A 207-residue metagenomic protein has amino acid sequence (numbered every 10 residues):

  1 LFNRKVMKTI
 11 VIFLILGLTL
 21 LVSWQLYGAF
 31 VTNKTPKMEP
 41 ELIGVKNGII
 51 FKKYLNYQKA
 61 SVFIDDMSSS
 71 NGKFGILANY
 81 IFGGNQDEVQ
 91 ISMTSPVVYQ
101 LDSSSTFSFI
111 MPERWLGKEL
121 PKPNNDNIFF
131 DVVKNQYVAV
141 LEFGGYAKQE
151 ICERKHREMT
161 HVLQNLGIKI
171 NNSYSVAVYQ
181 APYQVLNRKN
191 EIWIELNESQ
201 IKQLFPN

Functional and structural regions predicted by a protein language model:
F2-N207: A solvent-exposed interaction/effector surface
